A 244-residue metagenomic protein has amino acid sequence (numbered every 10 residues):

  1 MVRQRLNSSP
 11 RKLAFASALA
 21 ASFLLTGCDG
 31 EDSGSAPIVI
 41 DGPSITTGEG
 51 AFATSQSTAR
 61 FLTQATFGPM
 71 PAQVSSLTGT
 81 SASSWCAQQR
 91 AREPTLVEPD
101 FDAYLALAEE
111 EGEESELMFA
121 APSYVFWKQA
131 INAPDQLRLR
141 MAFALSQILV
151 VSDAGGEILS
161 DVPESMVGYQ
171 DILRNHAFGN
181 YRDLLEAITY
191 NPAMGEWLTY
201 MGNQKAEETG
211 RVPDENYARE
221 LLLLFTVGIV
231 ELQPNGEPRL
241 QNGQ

Functional and structural regions predicted by a protein language model:
V2-F15: Bacterial N-terminal signal peptides that target proteins for export
F15-A21: Hydrophobic helical h-region of N-terminal Sec-dependent signal peptides in bacterial secretory/periplasmic proteins
L24-G27: C-terminal motif of bacterial Sec signal peptides marking the signal peptidase cleavage site
E31-Y124, K128-N132, Q136, V230 (+2 more regions): N-terminal module-boundary/linker segments of secreted carbohydrate-active enzymes
A72-V74, T78, E114-Q244: Primarily short, surface-exposed interaction patches in extracytoplasmic proteins
